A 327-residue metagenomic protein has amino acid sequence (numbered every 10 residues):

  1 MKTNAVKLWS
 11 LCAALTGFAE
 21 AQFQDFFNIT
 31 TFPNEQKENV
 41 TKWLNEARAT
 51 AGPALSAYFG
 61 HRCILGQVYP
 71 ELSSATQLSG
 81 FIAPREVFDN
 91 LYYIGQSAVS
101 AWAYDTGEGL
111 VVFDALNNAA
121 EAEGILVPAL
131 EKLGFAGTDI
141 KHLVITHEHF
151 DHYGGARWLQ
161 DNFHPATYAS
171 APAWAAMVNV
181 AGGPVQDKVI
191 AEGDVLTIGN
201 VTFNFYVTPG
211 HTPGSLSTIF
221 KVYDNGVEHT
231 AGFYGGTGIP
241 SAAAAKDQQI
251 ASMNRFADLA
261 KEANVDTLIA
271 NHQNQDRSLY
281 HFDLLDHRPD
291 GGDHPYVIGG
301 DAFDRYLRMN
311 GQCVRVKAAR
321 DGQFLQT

Functional and structural regions predicted by a protein language model:
M1-A21: Fungal secretory targeting signals
G17-G109, A119: Zn-dependent metallo-beta-lactamase
F26-K37, K42-N45, A120-G124, P128-V195: Active-site HxH/HxHxD metal-binding segment of metal-dependent hydrolases
Q77-L133, S217-G238: Conserved beta-strand hairpin/beta-sheet module of binuclear metal-dependent hydrolase folds, prominently
E86-Y92, G193, V201-N204: Short, hydrophobic/aromatic-rich segments at coil-to-beta transitions
D89, E121, I125, G154-W158 (+4 more regions): Extracytoplasmic/secreted proteins, especially bacterial periplasmic and envelope-associated proteins
N90, Y104, D114, H147 (+4 more regions): Divalent metal-coordination and catalytic microenvironments
L110, N117-A119, V195-T197, T202-D304: Metallo-beta-lactamase
